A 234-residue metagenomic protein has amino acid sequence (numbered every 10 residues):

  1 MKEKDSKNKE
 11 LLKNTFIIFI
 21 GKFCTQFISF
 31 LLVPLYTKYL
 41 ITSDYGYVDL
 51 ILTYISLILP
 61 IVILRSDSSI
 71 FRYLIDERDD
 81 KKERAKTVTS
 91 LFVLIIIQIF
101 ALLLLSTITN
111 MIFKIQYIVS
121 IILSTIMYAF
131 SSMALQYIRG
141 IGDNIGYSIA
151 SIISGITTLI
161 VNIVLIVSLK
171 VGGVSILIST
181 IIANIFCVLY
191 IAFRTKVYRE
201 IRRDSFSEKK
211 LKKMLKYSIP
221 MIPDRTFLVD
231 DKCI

Functional and structural regions predicted by a protein language model:
M1-L11, V119, I145, G173-L177 (+1 more regions): Interhelical loop/hinge segments that connect adjacent transmembrane helices in multipass membrane
E10-L64, S154-L159, I219-I234: Signature of the first transmembrane helix
K13-T25, I51, S56-N110: Membrane-water interface segments that mark the loop-to-transmembrane alpha-helix transition
I18, K22, D49-L52, L91 (+7 more regions): Residue-level recognition of transmembrane alpha-helices in multi-pass small-molecule transporters/permeases
L40-I51, D76-T89, I99-I126, S168-L177: Membrane-interface helix-capping segments at transmembrane helix termini in multi-pass transporters
I70, L135-G140, N144, I166 (+1 more regions): C-terminal transmembrane helix end/exit motif
Y73-D76, Y128-S151: Membrane-interface junctions at transmembrane-helix termini in multi-pass inner-membrane proteins
V119, I149-V197: Hydrophobic alpha-helical transmembrane segments
